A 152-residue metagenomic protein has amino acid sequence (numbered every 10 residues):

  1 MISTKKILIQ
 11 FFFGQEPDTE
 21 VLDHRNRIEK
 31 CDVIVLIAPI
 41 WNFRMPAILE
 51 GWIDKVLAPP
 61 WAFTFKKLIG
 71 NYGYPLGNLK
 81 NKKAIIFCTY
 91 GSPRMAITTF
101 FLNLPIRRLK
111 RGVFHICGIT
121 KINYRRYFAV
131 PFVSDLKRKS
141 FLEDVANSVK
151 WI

Functional and structural regions predicted by a protein language model:
M1, Y90, Y127-V130: Short, solvent-exposed coil/turn elements at secondary-structure transition points
M1-W61, F132-I152: N-terminal beta1-alpha1-beta2 submodule of the flavodoxin-like/Rossmannoid cofactor-binding fold
E29, A47, L79-K82, T120: Structured loop/turn residues at beta-strand edges in well-structured enzyme cores
V35, I85-F87, I122-R125: Hydrophobic/aromatic beta-strand patches that form the interior of the parallel beta-sheet core in alpha/beta enzyme
P59-T64, I119-N123: Short, structured loop/turn "capping" segments at alpha-beta junctions
F65-H115: Short, glycine-/small-residue-rich phosphate/pyrophosphate-handling segment
M95-I152: Glycine-rich phosphate/pyrophosphate-binding loop and the adjoining helix
